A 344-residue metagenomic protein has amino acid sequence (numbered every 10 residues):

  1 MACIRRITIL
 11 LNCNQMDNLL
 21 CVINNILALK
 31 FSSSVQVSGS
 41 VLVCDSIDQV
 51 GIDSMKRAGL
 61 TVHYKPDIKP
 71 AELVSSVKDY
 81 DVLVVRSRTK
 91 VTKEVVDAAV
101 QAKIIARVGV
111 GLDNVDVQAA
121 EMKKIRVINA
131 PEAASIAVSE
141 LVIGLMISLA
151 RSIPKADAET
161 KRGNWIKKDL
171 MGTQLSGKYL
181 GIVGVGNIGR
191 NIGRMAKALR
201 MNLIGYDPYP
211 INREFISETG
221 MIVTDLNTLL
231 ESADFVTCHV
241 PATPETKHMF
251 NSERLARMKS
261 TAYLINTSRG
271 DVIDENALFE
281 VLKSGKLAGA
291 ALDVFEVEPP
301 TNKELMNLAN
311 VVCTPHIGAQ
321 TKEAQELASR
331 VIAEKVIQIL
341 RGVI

Functional and structural regions predicted by a protein language model:
I4, C13-Q15, C21-S34, E121 (+3 more regions): C-terminal helix-to-coil terminal segments
R5, L19-I128, E231, N251-R257: An N-terminal-biased, well-structured beta-alpha scaffold segment characteristic of Rossmann-like dinucleotide-binding
D45, P66-D67, D207-Y209, S268: N-terminal Rossmann-fold cofactor-binding loop
D81-V82, I104, F235, Y263 (+2 more regions): Short, Asp-centered acidic motifs that coordinate Mg2+ and/or phosphate in catalytic or ligand-binding sites
T89-V96, P208-E304, Q320: Rossmann-like adenosine-cofactor binding region
K123, P131-Y179, R194, A198 (+2 more regions): Phosphate-binding beta-alpha-beta segment of Rossmann-like dinucleotide-binding domains, i.e., the NAD(P)
V185-G186: Glycine-rich Rossmann-fold phosphate-binding loop(s) that bind the pyrophosphate of adenine dinucleotide cofactors
G189-R190: N-terminal Rossmann-fold NAD(P) dinucleotide-binding loop
